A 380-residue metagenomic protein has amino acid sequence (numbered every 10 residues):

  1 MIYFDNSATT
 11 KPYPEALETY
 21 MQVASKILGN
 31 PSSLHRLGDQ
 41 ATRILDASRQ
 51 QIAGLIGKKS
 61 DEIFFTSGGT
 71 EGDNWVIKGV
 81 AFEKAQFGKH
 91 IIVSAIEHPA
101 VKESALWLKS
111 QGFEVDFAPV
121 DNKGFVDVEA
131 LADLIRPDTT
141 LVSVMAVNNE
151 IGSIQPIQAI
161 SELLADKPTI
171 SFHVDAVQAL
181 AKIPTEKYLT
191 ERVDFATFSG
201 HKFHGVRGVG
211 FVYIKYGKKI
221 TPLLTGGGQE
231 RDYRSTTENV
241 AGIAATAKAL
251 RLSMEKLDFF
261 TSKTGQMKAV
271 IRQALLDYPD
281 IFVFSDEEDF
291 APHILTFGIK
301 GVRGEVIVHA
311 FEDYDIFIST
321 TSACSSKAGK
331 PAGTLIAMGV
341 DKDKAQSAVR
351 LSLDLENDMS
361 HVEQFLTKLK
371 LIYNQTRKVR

Functional and structural regions predicted by a protein language model:
M1-R380: Pyridoxal 5′-phosphate
